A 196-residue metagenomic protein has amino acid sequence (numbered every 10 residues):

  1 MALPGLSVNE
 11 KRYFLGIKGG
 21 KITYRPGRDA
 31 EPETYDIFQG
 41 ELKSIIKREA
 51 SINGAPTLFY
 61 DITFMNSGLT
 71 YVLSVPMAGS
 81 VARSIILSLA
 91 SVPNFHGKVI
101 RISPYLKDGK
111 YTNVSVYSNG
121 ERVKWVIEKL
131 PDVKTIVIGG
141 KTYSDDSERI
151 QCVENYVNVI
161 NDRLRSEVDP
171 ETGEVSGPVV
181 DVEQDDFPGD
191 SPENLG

Functional and structural regions predicted by a protein language model:
M1-S74, S84-A90, L106-N158, D162-R165 (+2 more regions): OB-fold ssDNA-binding interfaces and closely related basic DNA-contact patches used across DNA replication/repair
A78: Short beta-strand-loop-alpha-helix junction that forms the active-site gateway of nucleic-acid-processing nucleases
V81: Short, glycine/acidic-rich beta->alpha junctions
P93-V99: Noncatalytic modules at the cell exterior or secretory-pathway interfaces, chiefly beta-strand-rich lectin/adhesion
S103: Short beta-strand-plus-loop segments that form exposed binding edges in beta-rich domains
L164, V179, E183-D186: N-terminal regions of proteins, emphasizing targeting and processing segments when present
E183-G196: Long, low-complexity, intrinsically disordered segments
